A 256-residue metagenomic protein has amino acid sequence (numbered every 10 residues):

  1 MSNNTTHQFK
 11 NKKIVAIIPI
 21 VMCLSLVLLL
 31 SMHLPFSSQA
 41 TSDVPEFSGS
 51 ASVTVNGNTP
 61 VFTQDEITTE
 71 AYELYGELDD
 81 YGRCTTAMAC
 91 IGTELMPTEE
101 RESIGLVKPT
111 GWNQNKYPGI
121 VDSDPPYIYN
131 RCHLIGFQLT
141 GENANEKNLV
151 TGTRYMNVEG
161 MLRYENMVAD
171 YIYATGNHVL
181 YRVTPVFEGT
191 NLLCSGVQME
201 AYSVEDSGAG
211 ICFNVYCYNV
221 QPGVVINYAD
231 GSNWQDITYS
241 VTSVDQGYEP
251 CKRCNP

Functional and structural regions predicted by a protein language model:
S2-N3: Short, low-complexity, Lys/Arg-enriched N-terminal segments of secretory-pathway carbohydrate enzymes
T6-H7, S42, G111: N-terminal compositionally biased, intrinsically disordered segments and leader/signal-like regions
H7-V21: N-terminal Sec-pathway targeting helices
I17-S31: Hydrophobic membrane-insertion alpha-helices, especially the h-region of bacterial N-terminal signal peptides
L28-D43: Sec-dependent signal peptide cleavage junction
A40-A71: N-terminal low-complexity, Pro/Thr/Ser-rich intrinsically disordered segments that act as propeptides or flexible
D65-P256: Domain-level detector of nuclease and nuclease-like folds in predominantly extracellular/periplasmic contexts
